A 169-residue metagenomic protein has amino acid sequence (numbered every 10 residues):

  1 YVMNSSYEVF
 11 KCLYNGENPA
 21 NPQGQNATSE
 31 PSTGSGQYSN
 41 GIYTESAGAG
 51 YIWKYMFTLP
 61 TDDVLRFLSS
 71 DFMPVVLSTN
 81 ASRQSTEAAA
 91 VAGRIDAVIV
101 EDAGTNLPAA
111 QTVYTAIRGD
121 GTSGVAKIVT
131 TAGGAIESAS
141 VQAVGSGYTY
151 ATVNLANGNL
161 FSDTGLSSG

Functional and structural regions predicted by a protein language model:
Y1-A90: Tryptophan-rich substrate-binding surfaces of secreted polymer-degrading and adhesive proteins
A49-G169: Conserved, function-critical positions that sit in or immediately flank catalytic and ligand-binding motifs
